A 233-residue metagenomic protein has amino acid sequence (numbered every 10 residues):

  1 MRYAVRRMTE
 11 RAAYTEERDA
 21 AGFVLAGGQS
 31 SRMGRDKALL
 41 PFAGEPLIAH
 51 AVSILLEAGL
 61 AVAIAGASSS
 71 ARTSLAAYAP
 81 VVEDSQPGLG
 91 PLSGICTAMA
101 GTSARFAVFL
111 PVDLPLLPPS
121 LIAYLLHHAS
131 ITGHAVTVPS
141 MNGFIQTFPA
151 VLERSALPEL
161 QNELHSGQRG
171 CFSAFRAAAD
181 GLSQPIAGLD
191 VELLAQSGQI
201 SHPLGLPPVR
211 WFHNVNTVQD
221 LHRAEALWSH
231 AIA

Functional and structural regions predicted by a protein language model:
M1-A13: N-terminal amphipathic/basic-hydrophobic helices that include classical n-h-c signal peptides and signal-anchor
R11-R169, S173, A177-W211, A226-I232: Nucleotide and nucleotide-moiety/phosphate-recognizing core
V215-N216: Long, charged alpha-helical interface segments
D220-A224: Histidine-centered active-site loop/cap adjacent to the catalytic His in serine esterases/O-acetyl transfer systems
